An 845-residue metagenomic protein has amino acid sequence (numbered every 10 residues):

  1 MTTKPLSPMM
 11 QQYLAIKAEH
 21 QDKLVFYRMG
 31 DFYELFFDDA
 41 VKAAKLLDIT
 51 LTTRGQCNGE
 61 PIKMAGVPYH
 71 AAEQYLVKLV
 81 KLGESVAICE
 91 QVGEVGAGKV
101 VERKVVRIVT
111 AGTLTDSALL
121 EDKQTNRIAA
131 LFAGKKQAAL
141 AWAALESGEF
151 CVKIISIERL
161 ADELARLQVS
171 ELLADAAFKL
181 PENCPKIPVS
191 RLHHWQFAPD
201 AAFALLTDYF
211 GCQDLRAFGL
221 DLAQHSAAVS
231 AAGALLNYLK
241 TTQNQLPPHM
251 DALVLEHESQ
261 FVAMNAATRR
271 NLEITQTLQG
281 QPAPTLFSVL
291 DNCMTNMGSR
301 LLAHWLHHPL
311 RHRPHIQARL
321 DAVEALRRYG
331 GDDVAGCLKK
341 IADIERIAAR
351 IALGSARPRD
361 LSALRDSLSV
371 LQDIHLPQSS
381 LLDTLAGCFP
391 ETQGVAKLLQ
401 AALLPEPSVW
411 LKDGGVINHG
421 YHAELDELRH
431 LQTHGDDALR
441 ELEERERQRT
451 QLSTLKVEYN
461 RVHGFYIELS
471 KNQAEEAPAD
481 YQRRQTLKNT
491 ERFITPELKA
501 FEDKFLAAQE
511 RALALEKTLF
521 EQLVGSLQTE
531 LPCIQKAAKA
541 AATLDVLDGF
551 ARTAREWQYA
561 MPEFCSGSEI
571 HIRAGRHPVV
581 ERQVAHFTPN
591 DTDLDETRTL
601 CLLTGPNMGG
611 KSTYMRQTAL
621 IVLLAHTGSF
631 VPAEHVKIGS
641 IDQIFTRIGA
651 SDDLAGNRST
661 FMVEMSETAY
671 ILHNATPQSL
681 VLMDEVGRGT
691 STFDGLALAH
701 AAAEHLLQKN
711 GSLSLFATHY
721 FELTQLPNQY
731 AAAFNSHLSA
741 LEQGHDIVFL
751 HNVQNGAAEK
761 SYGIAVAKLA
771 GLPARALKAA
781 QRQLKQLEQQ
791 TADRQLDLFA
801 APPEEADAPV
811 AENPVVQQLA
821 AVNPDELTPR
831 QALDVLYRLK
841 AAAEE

Functional and structural regions predicted by a protein language model:
T2-A325, D332, G336-K339, D343-A352 (+1 more regions): Charged catalytic and DNA/RNA-contacting regions of genome-maintenance and nucleic-acid-processing enzymes
L6-M10, F26, F37, G66-L76 (+30 more regions): Amphipathic alpha-helical transducer elements in NTP-driven molecular machines
R28, T285-V289, R300-W305, A322 (+11 more regions): A general alpha-helix detector
F37-A40, H225, M294-T295, S299 (+6 more regions): ATPase nucleotide-binding head domains, primarily ABC-like/P-loop NTPase cores
A87-C89, T113-L120, L246, L381 (+5 more regions): Active-site phosphate-binding and catalytic loops of NTP-dependent enzymes
F197-A204, V262-A263, I274-T277, D366-D437 (+4 more regions): Amphipathic heptad-repeat alpha-helical coiled-coil/stalk segments that mediate oligomerization, filament/stalk
L353, R357, S367-V370, H419-G420 (+3 more regions): Charged, surface-exposed helical/loop "interaction arms" that form contiguous linear patches used for dimerization
L487-G525: Extended, charged coiled-coil "arm/hinge" scaffolds of SMC/Rad50-like chromosome-maintenance ATPases and other large
